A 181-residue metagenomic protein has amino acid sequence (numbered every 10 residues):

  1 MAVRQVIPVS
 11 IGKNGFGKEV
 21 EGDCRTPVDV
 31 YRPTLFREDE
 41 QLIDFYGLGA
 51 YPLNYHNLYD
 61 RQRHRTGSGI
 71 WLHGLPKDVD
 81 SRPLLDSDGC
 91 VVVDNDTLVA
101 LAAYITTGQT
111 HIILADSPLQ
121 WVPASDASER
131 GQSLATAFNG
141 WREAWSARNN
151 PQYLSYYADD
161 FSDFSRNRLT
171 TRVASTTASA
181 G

Functional and structural regions predicted by a protein language model:
A2-V3, G108: Short, surface-exposed beta-strand-loop junctions and turns on beta-sheet-rich folds
V3-R32: Electropositive
I11-K13, N57, L119, R168: Residue-level detector of flexible, active-site-proximal loop/helix-junction positions within diverse enzyme catalytic
G12, F36, H56, A158-D159: Histidine- and/or cysteine-centered catalytic micro-motif in compact active-site loops
G22-Y31, L35-N139: Exported/periplasmic cell-wall-interacting domains
A135, N150-G181: Short solvent-exposed beta->alpha transition segments
W141-Q152: Short helix-adjacent coil turns
